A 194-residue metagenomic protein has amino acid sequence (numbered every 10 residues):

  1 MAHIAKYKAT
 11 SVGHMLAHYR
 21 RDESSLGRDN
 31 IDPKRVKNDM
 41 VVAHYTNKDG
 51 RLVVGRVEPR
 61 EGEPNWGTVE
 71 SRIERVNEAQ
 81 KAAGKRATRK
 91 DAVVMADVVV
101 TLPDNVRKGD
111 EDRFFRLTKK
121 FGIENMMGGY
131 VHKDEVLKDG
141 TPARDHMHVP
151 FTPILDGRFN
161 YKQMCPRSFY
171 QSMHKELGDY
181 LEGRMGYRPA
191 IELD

Functional and structural regions predicted by a protein language model:
M1-D194: N-terminal nicking endonuclease/strand-transfer module with a His-rich metal-binding environment and a catalytic Tyr
